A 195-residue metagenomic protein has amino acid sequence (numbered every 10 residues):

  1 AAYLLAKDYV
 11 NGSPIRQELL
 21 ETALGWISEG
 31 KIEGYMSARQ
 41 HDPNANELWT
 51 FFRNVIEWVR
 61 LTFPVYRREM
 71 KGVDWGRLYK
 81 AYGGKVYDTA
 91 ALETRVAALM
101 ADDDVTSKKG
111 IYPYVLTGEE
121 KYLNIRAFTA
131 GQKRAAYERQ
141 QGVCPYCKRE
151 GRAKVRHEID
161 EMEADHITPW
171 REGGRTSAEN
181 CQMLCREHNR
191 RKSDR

Functional and structural regions predicted by a protein language model:
A1, P43, T129-A130, R195: General structural signal for secondary-structure boundaries
A1-E119: Solvent-exposed functional surfaces
D42, E119, A127, A164-T168: A near-ubiquitous, low-amplitude feature marking generic local secondary-structure context
V105-R152: Short, charged surface segments at domain edges that flank catalytic/cofactor-binding sites
Y122-I125, M183-E187: Long, His/Glu/Asp-enriched segments that create or flank divalent metal/ion-associated functional microenvironments
A130, A136, K148-L184, R195: Histidine-centered nuclease catalytic patch
H188-K192: A generic secondary-structure signal for well-formed alpha-helical elements
